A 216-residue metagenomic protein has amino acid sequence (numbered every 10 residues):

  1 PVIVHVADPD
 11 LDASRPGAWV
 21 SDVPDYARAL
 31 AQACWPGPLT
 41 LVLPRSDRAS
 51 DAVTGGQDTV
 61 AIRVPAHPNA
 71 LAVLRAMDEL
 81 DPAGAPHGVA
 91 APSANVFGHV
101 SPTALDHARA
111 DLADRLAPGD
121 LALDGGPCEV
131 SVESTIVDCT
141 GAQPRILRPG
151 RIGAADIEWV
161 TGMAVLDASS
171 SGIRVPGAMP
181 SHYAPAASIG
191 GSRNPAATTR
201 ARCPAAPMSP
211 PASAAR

Functional and structural regions predicted by a protein language model:
P1-R216: Active-site-adjacent structural elements in enzyme catalytic cores
